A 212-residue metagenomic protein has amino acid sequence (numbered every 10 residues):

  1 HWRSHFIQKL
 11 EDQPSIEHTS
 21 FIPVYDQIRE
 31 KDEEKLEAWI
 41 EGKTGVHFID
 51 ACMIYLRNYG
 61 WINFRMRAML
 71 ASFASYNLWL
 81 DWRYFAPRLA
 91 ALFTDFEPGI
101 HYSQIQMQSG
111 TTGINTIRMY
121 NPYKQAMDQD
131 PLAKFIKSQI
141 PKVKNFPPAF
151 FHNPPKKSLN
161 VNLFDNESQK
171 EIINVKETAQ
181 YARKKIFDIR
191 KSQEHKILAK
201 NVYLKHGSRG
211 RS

Functional and structural regions predicted by a protein language model:
H1-S212: C-terminal catalytic domain of photolyase/cryptochrome flavoproteins, centering on the FAD-binding pocket
